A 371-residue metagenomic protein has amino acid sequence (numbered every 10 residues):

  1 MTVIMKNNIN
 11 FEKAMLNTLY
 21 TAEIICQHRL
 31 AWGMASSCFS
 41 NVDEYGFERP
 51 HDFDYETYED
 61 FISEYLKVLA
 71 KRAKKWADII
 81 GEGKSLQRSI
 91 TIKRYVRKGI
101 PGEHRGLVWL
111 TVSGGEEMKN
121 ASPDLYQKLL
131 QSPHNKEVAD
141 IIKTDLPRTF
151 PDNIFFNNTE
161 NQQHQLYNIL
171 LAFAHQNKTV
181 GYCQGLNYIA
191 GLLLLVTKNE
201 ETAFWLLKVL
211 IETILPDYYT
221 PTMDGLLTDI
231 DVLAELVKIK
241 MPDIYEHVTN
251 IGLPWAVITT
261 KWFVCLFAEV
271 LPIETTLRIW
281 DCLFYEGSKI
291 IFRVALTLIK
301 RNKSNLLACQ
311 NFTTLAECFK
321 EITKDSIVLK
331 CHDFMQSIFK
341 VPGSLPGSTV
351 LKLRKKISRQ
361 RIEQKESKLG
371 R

Functional and structural regions predicted by a protein language model:
M1-A174, L194, R354-R371: N-terminal transition regions in large eukaryotic proteins
D54, F61, L69-K71, T91 (+1 more regions): C-terminal regulatory/linker segments that are acidic, Ser/Thr- and Pro-rich and often disordered or coiled-coil
I100, Q162, K178, Y182 (+6 more regions): Secondary-structure capping and boundary motifs in well-ordered enzyme cores
W109-G114, D124-L130, C183-G185, L207-K208 (+4 more regions): Short amphipathic alpha-helical segments embedded in low-complexity Lys/Glu-rich regions
Q127-I169, A203-T260: Alpha-helical cores of eukaryotic small-GTPase signaling modules
A190-L194, L210-I211, L215, L233 (+2 more regions): Hydrophobic residues within the alpha-helices of tandem HEAT/HEAT-like
V196-T197, A203, I258-K324: Alpha-helical catalytic/interaction cores of small GTPase-regulatory modules
